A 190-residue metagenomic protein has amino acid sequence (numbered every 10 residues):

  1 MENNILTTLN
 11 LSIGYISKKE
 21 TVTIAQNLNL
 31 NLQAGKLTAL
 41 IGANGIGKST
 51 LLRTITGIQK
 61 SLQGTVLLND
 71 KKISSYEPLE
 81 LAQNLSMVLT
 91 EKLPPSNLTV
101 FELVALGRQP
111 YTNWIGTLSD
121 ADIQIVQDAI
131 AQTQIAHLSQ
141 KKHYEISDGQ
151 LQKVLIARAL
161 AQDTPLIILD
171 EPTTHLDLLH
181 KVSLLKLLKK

Functional and structural regions predicted by a protein language model:
L6, T23-N27: Conserved structural motif at the start of ABC-family nucleotide-binding domains
I41-A43: The feature captures the beta-strand-to-loop junction immediately N-terminal to the Walker
T56: Helix-to-loop junction immediately C-terminal to a conserved catalytic motif
G64-K72, L81, K141: Conserved ABC transporter NBD signature motif
A105, D120-L138: Conserved ABC ATPase "signature" region
G116-L118, K142-I146, Q150: Conserved ABC ATPase signature
I167-E171, L176: Catalytic Walker B motif of ABC-type/P-loop ATPase nucleotide-binding domains
